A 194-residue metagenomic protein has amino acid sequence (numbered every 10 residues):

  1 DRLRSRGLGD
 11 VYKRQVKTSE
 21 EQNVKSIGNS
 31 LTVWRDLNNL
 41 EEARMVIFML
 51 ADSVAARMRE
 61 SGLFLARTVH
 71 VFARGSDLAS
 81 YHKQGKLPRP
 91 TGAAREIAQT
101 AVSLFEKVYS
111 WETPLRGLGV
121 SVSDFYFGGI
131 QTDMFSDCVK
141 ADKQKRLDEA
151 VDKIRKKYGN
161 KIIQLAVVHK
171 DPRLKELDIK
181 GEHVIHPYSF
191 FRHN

Functional and structural regions predicted by a protein language model:
R6-P114: DNA-contacting surface of Y-family translesion DNA polymerases
R89-N194: Acidic, metal-coordinating catalytic segment for phosphate/diphosphate chemistry, firing primarily on the Nudix
